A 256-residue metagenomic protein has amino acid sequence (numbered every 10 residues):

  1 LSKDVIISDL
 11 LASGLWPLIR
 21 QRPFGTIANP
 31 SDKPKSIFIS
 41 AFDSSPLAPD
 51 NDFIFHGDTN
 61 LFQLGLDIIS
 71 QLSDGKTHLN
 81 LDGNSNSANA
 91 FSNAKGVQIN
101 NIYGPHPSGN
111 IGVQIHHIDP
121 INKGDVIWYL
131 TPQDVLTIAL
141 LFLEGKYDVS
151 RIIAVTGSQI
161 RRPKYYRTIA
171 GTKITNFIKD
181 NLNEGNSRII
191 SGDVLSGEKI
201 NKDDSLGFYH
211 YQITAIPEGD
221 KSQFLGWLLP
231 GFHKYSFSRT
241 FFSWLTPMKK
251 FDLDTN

Functional and structural regions predicted by a protein language model:
L1-N256: Buried, small/hydrophobic-residue-enriched core segments of structured protein domains
